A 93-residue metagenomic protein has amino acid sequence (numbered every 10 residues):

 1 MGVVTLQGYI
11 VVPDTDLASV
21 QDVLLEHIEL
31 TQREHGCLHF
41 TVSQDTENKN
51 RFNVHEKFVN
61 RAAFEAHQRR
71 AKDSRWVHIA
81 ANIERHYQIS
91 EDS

Functional and structural regions predicted by a protein language model:
V4-I10, T41-Q68: Short, well-ordered beta-strand segments in beta-rich or mixed alpha/beta enzyme and ligand-binding folds
V11-L17: Short, surface-exposed ligand-recognition loops at beta-strand->loop->(often short) alpha-helix junctions that present
A18-Q21, E65: Generic structural signal for individual residues within well-ordered alpha-helical segments across diverse proteins
H27, C37-F40: Short, conserved structural micro-motifs that define repeat-unit consensus positions and nucleotide-binding loops
E29-Q32, Q44: Structural motif
Q32-L38, K57-S90: An amphipathic, aromatic/His-enriched active-site/gating alpha helix that lines ligand/cofactor pockets
